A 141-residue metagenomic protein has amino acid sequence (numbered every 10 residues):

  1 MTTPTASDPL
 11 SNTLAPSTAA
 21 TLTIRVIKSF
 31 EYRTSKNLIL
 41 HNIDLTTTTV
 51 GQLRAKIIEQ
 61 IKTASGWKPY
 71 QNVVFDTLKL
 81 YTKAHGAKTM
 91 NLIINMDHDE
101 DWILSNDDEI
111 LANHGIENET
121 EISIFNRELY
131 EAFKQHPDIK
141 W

Functional and structural regions predicted by a protein language model:
M1-W141: Ubiquitin system architectures
